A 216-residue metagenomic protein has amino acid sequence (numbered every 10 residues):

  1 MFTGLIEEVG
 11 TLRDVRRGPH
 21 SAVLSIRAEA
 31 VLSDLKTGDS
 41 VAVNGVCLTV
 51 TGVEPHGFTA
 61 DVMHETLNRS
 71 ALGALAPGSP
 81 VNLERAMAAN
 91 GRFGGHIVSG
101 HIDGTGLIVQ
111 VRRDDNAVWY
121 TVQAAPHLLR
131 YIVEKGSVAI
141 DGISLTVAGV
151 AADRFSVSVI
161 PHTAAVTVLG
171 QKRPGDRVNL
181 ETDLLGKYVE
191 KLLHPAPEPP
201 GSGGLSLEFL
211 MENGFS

Functional and structural regions predicted by a protein language model:
M1-S216: Conserved loop->alpha-helix
